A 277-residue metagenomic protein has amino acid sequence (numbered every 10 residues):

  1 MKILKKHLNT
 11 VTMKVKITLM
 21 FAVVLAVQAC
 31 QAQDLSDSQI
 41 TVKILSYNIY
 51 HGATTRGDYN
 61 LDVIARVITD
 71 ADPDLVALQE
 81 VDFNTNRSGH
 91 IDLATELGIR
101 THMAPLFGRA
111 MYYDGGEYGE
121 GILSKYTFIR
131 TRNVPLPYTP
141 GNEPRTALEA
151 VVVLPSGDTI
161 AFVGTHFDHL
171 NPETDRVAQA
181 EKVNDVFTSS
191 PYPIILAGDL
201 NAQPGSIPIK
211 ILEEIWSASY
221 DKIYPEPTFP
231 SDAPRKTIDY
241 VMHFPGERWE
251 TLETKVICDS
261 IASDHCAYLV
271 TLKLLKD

Functional and structural regions predicted by a protein language model:
L8, K14, L19, V23 (+4 more regions): N-terminal, active-site-proximal structural segment of metallo-dependent hydrolase catalytic domains
L35, T41, R56-G57, L75 (+3 more regions): Structured beta-strand-rich core segments of catalytic domains in phosphoester-bond hydrolases
V42-I49, I64-S88, A150, A161-T165 (+4 more regions): Active-site beta-strand/loop signature of hydrolases that rely on acidic residues for catalysis
Y47-Y50, Q79-V81, G108-M111, S124-Y126 (+6 more regions): Active-site-proximal beta-strand/loop segments in catalytic clefts of secreted hydrolases
H51-D58, R132, E173, T228-F229: Short, solvent-exposed loop/turn elements at domain surfaces
R56-V63, G89, N142-P144, D175-K182 (+2 more regions): Soluble or luminal CAZymes and related metallo-dependent hydrolases
T85-H90, M103-I122, G141-P144, P191 (+1 more regions): Active site of divalent-metal-dependent phosphoester/diester hydrolases
L154-T174: Metal-dependent phosphoester/phosphodiester hydrolase catalytic core
